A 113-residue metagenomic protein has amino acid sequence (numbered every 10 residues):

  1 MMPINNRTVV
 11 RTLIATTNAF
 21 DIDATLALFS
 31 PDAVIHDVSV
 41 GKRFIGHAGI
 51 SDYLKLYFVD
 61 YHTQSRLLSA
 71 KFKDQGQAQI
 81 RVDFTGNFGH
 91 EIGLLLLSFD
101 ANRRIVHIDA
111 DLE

Functional and structural regions predicted by a protein language model:
M1-A19, D23, A27: Short, low-complexity N-terminal intrinsically disordered segments enriched in polar/charged residues
M1-T8, R43-A48, R103: Short charge-dense sequence patches
V9, D21, Y53-L54, G93: Hydrophobic alpha-helical segments typical of transmembrane helices and their membrane-interface/capping positions
L13, T25-L26, A33, G46 (+4 more regions): Hydrophobic pocket/interface hotspot
N18, A33, G86-F88: Flexible interhelical turns and helix-capping residues at alpha-helix boundaries within structured domains
I22-D23, P31-L68: A solvent-exposed, acidic/Ser-Thr-rich amphipathic alpha-helical stretch
S51, F58-E113: A beta-strand edge to alpha-helix "cap/lid" segment located at domain peripheries
